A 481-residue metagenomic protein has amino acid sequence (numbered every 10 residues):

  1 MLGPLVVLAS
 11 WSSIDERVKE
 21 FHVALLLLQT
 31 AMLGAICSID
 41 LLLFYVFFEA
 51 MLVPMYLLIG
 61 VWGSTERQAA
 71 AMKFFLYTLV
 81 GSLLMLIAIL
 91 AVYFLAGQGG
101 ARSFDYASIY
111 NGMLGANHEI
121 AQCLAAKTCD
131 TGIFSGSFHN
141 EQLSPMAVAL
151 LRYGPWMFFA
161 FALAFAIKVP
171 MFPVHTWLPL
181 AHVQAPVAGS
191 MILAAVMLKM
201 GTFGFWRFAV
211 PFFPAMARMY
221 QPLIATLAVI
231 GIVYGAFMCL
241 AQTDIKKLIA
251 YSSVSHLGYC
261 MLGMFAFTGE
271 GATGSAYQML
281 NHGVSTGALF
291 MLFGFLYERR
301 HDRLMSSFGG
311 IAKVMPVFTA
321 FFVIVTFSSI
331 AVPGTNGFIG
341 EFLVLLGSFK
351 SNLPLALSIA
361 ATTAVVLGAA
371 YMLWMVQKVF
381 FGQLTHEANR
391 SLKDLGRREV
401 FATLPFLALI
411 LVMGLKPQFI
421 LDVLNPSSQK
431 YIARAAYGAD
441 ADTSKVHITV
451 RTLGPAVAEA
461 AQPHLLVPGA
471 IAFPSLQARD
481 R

Functional and structural regions predicted by a protein language model:
M1, L42-P54, R152-F165, A215-V229 (+1 more regions): Structural signature of hydrophobic alpha-helical transmembrane segments
L2-W11, L28-T30, M51-V61, A160 (+4 more regions): Central hydrophobic cores of alpha-helical transmembrane segments in multi-pass inner-membrane proteins across all
P4, T30, V80, F205 (+4 more regions): Hydrophobic residues within the alpha-helical transmembrane core of Major Facilitator Superfamily
R17-E141, M238-Y251, L257-M305: Alpha-helical multi-pass transmembrane bundles of energy-transducing inner-membrane proteins
F47, T78-L79, Y153-A164, A276-A288 (+1 more regions): Alpha-helical transmembrane segments
L84-H175, F205-L223, G271, L296-M315 (+3 more regions): Juxtamembrane/interfacial segments at transmembrane-helix boundaries in multi-pass membrane proteins
I87, A91, Q98, M315-V317 (+1 more regions): Cytoplasmic/organellar membrane-interface segments at the starts of transmembrane helices in multi-pass inner-membrane
F172, T286-L289, A356-S391: Predominantly late transmembrane helices and immediately cytosolic-facing juxtamembrane segments
